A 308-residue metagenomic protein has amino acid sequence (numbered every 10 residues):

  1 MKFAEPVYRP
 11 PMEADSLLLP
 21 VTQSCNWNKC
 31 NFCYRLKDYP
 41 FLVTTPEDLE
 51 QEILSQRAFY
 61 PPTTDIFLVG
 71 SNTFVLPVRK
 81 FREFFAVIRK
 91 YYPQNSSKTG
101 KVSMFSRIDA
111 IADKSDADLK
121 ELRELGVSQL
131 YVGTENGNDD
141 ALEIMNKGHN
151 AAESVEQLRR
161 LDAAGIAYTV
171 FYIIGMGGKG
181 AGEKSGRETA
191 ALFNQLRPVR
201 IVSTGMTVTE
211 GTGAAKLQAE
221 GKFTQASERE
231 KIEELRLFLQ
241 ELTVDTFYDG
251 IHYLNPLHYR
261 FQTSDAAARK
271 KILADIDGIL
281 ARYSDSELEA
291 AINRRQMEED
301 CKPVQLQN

Functional and structural regions predicted by a protein language model:
M1-A4, Y8-P11, N194-V202, M206-N308: Auxiliary Fe-S-binding modules of radical SAM enzymes
A4-Q51: Canonical Radical SAM [4Fe-4S] cluster-binding loop centered on the CxxxCxxC motif and its immediate flanking residues
L17-L19, I66, G100-S106, L130-V132 (+3 more regions): Hydrophobic faces of well-ordered beta-strands that scaffold small-molecule active sites in alpha/beta enzyme cores
C25, C33, L49, L68 (+5 more regions): Conserved, mostly hydrophobic/aromatic
L49, F81, S115, S154 (+3 more regions): Aromatic/hydrophobic pocket-lining residues that form the small-molecule binding cavity in soluble enzyme cores
R57-A164: Conserved SAM/AdoMet-binding glycine-rich loop
D109, G133, G137-A141, L161-S185 (+2 more regions): Conserved strand-turn element in the central/C-terminal portion of the radical SAM core barrel that lines
A117-D118, G178-Q195: Catalytic cores of alpha/beta
